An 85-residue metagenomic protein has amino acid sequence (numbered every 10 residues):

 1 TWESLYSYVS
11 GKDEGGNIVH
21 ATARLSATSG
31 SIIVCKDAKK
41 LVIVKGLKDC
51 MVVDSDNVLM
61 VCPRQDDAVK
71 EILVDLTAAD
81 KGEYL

Functional and structural regions predicted by a protein language model:
W2-L85: Left-handed beta-helix
